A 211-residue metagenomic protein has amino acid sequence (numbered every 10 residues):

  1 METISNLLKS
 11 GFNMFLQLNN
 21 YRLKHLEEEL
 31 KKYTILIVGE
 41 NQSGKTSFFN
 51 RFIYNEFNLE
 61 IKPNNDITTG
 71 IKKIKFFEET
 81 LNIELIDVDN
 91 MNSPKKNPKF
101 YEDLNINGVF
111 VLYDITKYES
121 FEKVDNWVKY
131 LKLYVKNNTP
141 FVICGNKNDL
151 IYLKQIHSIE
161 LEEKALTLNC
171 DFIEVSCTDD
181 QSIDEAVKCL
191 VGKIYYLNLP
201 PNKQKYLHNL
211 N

Functional and structural regions predicted by a protein language model:
M1-E2, N211: Universal eukaryotic N-terminal targeting presequences
E2-P201: TRAFAC-class small GTPase G-domain
P200-N211: CheY-like receiver
